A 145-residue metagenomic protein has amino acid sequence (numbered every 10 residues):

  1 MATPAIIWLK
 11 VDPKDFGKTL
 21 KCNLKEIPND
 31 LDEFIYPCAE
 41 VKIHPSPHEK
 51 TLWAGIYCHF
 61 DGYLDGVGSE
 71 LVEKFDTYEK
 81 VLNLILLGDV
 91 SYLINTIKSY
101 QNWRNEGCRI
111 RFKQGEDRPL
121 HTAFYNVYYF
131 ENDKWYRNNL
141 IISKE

Functional and structural regions predicted by a protein language model:
M1, Y63, T77-Y78: Catalytic phosphate/metal-binding cores of nucleic-acid and nucleotide-processing enzymes, i.e., regions that mediate
M1-F60: Short, extreme N-terminal segment that most often corresponds to the first beta-strand
D15-G17, G62-V67, Y136: Short, surface-exposed beta-strand/loop "edge" segments at domain boundaries and coil↔beta transitions
H44-S46, I56-G62, D133, N139-K144: Secondary-structure transition/turn motif
A54-D61, V67-E73: A short, exposed loop/beta-hairpin motif centered on an aromatic-Gly-Thr core
G68-E145: Low-complexity intrinsically disordered segments
